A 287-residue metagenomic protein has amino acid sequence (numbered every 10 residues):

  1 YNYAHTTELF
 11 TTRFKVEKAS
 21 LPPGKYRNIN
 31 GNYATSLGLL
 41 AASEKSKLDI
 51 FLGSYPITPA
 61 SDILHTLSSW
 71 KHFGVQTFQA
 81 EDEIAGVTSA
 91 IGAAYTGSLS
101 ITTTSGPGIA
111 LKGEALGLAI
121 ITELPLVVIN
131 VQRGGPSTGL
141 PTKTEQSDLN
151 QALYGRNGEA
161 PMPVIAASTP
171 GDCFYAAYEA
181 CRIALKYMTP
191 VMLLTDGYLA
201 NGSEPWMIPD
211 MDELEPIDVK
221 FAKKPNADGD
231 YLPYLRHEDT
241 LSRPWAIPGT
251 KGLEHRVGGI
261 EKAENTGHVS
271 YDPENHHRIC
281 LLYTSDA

Functional and structural regions predicted by a protein language model:
Y1-G155, A160-M162, A166-A167: Thiamine diphosphate
T6-G38, K45-S46, A176, C181-A287: Flexible, low-complexity linker and terminal segments
A167-S168, D196: Structured loops at beta-to-helix junctions and adjacent beta-edge loops in soluble globular domains
T169-P170, Y187: Mobile "lid/hinge" segments at catalytic clefts and subdomain interfaces of large enzymes
